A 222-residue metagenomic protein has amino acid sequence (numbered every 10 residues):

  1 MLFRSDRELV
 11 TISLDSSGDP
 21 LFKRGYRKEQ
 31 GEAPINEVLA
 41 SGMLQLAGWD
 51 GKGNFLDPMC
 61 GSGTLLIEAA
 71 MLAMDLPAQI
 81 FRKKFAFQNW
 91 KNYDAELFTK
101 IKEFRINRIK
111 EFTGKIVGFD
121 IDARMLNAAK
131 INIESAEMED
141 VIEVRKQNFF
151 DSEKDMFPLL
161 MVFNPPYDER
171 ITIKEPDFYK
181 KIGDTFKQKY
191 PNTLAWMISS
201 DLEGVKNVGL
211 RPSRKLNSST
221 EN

Functional and structural regions predicted by a protein language model:
S5-I12: C-terminal edge-of-domain segments
D6, M59-G63, E221-N222: A short acidic Gly-Thr/Ser loop motif
I12-G48: SAM-dependent Rossmann-like transferase core, predominantly class I methyltransferases with a strong bias toward
S17, F22, G31, L76 (+3 more regions): Glycine-rich, flexible loop/turn motifs
I35-E153, E169: Conserved S-adenosyl-L-methionine
Q147-N222: C-terminal catalytic and target-recognition region of SAM-dependent MTase-like enzymes, primarily methyltransferases
